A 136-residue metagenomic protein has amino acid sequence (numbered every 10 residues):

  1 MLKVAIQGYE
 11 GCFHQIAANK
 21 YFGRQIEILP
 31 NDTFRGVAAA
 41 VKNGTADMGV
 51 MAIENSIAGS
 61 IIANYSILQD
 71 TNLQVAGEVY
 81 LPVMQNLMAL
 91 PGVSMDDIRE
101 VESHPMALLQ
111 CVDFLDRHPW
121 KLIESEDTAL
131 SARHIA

Functional and structural regions predicted by a protein language model:
M1-A136: Domain-level signature for soluble enzymes in the chorismate/prephenate branch of the shikimate pathway
